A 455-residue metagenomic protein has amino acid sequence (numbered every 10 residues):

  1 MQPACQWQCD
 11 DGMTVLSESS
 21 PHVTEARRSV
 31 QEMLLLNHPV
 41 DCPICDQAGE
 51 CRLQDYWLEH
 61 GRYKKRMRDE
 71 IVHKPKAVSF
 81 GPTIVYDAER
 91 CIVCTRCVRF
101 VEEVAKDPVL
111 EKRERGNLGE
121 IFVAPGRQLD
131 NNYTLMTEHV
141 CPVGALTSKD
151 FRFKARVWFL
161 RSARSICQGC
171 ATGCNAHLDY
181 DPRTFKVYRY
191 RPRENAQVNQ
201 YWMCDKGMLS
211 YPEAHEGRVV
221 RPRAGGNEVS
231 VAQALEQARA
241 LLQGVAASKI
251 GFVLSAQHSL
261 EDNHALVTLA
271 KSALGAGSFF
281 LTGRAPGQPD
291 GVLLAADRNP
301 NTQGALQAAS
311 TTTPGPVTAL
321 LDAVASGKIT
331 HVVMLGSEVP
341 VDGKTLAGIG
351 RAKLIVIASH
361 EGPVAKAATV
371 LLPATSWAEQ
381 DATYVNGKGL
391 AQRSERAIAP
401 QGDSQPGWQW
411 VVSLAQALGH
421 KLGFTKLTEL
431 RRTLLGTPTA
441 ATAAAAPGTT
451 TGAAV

Functional and structural regions predicted by a protein language model:
M1-Q168, T172-A176: Fe-S ferredoxin-like electron-transfer domains and their immediately adjacent linker/connector regions across
C5, V30, C91, V101 (+10 more regions): Conserved structural-core and active-site-/substrate-pathway-adjacent residues in large, well-folded domains of enzymes
Q8-D11, G116-E120, G217-V220, A367 (+1 more regions): Short acidic (Asp/Glu) and glycine-rich catalytic loops that position anionic groups and cofactors
S17, N131-P192, G336-V339, G343-G362 (+1 more regions): Phosphate/diphosphate-binding loops
R68-V72, K76, D181-S248, V292-T311 (+1 more regions): Cofactor-/ligand-binding subdomain signature composed of acidic, glycine-rich, tryptophan-containing flexible loops
L118-E120, S148, K154-A155, C174-H177 (+9 more regions): Flexible loop/turn segments at secondary-structure boundaries
S248-S255: Short glycine-rich phosphate-binding loop at a beta-alpha junction
D262-L269, A273-A441: Non-catalytic alpha/beta scaffold blocks inside enzyme catalytic domains
